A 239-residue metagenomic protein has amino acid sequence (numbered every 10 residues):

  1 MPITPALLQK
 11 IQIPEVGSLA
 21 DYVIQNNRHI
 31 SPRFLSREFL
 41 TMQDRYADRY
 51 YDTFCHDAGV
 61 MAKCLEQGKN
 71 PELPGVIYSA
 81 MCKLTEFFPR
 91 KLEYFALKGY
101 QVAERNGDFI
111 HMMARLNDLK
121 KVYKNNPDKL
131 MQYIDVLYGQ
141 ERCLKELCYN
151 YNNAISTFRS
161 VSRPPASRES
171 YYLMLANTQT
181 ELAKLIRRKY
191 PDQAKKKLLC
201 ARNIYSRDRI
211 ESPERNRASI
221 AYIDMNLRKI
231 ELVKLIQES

Functional and structural regions predicted by a protein language model:
M1-Q9: Non-Sec secretion/translocation targeting segments of pathogen effectors
P14-G17, I30-S36, Y46-G59, N70-G75 (+4 more regions): Helix-turn-helix repeat elements of alpha-solenoid scaffolds
E66, C82-E86, A103-E104, K124 (+4 more regions): Specific register positions within alpha-helical solenoid repeats of the TPR/Sel1-like families, i.e., one
N70-P74, L92, M112, N126 (+7 more regions): Residues that mark the junctions of alpha-helical repeat units in TPR/alpha-solenoid scaffolds
V76, A80, Y94-K98, D118 (+6 more regions): "A position-specific structural signal for the A-helix of alpha-solenoid helical repeats
Y100-Q101, K120-K121, I155-R163, R202-I210: Amphipathic alpha-helical segments of tetratricopeptide repeats
N125-P127, R142-Y149, L182-K189, I223-S239: Alpha-helical linker/edge segments of TPR/alpha-solenoid repeat scaffolds and analogous pre-/post-domain helices
